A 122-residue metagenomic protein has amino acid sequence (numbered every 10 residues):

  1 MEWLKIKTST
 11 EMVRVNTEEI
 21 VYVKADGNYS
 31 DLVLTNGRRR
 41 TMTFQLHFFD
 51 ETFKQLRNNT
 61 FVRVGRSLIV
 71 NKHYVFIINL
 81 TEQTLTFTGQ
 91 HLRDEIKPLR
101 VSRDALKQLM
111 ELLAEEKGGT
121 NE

Functional and structural regions predicted by a protein language model:
M1-E122: Basic, polyanion-interacting recognition surfaces, primarily in bacterial LytTR/OmpR-type DNA-binding effector domains
